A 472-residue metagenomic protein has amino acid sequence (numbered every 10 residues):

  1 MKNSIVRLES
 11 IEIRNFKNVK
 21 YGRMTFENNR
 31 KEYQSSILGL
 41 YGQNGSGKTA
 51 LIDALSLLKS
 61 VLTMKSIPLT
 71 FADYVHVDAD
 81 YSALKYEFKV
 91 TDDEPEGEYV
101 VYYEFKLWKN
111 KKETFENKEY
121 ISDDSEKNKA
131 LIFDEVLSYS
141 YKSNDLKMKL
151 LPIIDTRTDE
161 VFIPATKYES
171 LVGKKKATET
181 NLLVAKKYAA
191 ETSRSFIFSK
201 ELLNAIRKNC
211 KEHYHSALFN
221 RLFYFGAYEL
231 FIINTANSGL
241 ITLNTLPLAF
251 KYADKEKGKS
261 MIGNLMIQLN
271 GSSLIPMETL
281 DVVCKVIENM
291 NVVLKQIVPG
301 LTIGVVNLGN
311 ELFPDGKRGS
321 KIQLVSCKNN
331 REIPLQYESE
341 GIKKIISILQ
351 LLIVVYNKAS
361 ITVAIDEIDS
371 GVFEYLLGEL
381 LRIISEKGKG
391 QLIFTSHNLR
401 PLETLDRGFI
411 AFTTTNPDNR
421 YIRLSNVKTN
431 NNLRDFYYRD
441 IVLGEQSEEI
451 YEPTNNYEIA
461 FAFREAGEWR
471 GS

Functional and structural regions predicted by a protein language model:
M1-L69, V286, R318-Y457, W469: Switch/communication elements of ASCE P-loop NTPase nucleotide-binding domains
N3-S4, M261-Y337, E448, E452-T454 (+1 more regions): Extended helical coiled-coil dimerization/tether regions that scaffold and oligomerize large DNA-maintenance assemblies
R7, V77-L84, E126-D134, G316-I322 (+1 more regions): A short, compositionally biased
R14, T25-E27, E87-T91, K106-W108 (+3 more regions): A structural detector for beta-sheet-dominated domains
V19-K20, D92-V101, S138-I154, F313 (+1 more regions): Short, surface-exposed beta-strand/loop "edge" segments at domain boundaries and coil↔beta transitions
R30-S36, D92-Y99, K112-E126, F313-R318 (+1 more regions): Short, solvent-exposed loop/turn segments that connect beta-strands within catalytic domains and beta-strand-rich
Y33, I52-E113: Conserved P-loop NTP-binding catalytic core
W108-Q296: Electropositive, glycine-dotted interaction segments that contact anionic polymers or phosphate-rich ligands
